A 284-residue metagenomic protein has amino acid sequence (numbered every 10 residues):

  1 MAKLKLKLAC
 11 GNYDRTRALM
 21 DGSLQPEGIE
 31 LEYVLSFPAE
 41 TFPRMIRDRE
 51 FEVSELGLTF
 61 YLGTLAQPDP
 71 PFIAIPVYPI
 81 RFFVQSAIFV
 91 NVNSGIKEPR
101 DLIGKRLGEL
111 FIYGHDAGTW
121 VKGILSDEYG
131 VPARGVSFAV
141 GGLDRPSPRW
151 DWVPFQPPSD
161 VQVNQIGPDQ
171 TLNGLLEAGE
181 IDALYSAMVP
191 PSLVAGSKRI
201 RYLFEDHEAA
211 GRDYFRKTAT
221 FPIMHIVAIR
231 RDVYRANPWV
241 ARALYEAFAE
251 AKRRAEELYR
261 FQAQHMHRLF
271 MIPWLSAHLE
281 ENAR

Functional and structural regions predicted by a protein language model:
A2-K7: Extreme N-terminal starter segment of soluble prokaryotic enzymes
C10: Extended substrate-binding grooves/exosites of carbohydrate-active enzymes
D14-S147: Short, glycine-/small- and polar/acidic-enriched structural segments that line small-molecule recognition paths
D21, V90, I229, R235-A236 (+1 more regions): Generic structural "secondary-structure junction" signal
V53-S54, I80, F155, I272-A277: A general structural signal for short secondary-structure boundary/capping elements
G123, F155-Q156, Q262-H265: Juxtamembrane/interface motifs at transmembrane-helix termini
R149-R260: Pocket-lining segment of extracytoplasmic ligand-binding domains
R260, Q264-R284: An extracytoplasmic/periplasmic, membrane-proximal ligand-sensing/linker region
